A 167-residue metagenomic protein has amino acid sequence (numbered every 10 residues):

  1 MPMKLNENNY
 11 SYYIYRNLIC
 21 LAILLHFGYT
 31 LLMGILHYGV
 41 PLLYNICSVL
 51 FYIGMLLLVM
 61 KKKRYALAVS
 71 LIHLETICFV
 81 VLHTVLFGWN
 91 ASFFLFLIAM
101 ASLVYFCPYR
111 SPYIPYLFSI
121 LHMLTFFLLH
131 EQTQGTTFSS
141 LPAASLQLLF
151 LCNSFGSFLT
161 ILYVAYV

Functional and structural regions predicted by a protein language model:
P2-N8: Cytosolic juxtamembrane amphipathic/interface segments immediately preceding and feeding into a transmembrane helix
N8-Y65: Hydrophobic alpha-helical transmembrane segments of multi-pass membrane proteins
I14, F93-F94, F158: A generic helix-loop boundary/linker signal
L18-L21, Y44-C47, L71, I114-P115 (+1 more regions): Physicochemical signature of membrane-embedded alpha-helices that form the seven-helix bundle of GPCRs, emphasizing
H26, Y52, L57-V59, V69-L95 (+1 more regions): Hydrophobic transmembrane alpha-helices
C152-V167: Juxtamembrane or sensor-core-proximal signal-transducing alpha helices that couple sensory domains to cytosolic
